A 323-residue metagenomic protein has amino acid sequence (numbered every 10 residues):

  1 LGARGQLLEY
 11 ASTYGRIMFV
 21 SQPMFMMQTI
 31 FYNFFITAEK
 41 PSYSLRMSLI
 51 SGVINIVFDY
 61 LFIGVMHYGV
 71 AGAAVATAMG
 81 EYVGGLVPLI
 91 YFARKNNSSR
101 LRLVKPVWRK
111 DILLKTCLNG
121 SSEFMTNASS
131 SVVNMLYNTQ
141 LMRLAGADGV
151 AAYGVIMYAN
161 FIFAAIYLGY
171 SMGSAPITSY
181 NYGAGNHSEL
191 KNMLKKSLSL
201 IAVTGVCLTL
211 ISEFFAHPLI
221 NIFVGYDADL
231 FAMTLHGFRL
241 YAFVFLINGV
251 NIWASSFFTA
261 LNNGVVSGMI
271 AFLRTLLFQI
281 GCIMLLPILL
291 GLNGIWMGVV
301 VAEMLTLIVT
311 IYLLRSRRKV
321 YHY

Functional and structural regions predicted by a protein language model:
L1-G5, L61-Y68, F124, A128-I162 (+3 more regions): Helix-terminus/linker motif at the lipid-water interface of multi-pass membrane proteins
L1-S21, V65-G120, T178-V244, L285-Y323: Short alpha-helical transmembrane segments in multi-pass integral membrane proteins
I17, Q28, S51, G80-G84 (+4 more regions): Transmembrane helical elements of multi-pass membrane transporters/channels
I17-I36, S44-G52, A73-P88, L168-S171 (+4 more regions): Short runs within selected transmembrane alpha-helices of multi-pass transporters and secretion channels
F25-S44, A152-A216, N248-I270: Small-residue-rich hydrophobic transmembrane alpha-helices
M26, I30, F34, G52 (+10 more regions): Hydrophobic positions within alpha-helical transmembrane segments of bacterial inner-membrane proteins
